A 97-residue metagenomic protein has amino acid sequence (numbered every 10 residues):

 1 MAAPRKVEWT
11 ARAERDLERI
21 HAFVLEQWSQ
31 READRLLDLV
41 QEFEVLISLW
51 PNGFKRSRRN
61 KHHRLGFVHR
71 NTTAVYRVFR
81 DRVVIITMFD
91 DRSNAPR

Functional and structural regions predicted by a protein language model:
M1-H63: Basic, Lys/Arg-enriched alpha-helical interface segments
A22, R59-K61, F67, R80 (+1 more regions): Sequence-pattern detector for short linear motifs and compositional/periodic biases rather than a specific fold
R64-L65, A74: Residue-level detector of beta-strand structural context in well-folded domains
R70-R97: Enriched for short, Lys/Arg-rich terminal
